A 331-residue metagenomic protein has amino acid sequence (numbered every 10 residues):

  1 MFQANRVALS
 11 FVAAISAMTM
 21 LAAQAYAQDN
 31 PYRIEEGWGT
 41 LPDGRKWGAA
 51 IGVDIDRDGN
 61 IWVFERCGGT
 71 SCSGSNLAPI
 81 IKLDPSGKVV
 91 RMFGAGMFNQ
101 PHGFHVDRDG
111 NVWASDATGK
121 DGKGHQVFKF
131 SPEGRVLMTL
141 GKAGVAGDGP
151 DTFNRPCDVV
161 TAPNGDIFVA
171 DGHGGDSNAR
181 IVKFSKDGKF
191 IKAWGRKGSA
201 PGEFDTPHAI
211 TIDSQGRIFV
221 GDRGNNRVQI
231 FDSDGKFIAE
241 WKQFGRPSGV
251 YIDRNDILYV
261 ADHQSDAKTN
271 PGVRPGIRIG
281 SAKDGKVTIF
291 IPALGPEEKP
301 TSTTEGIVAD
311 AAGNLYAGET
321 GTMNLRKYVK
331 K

Functional and structural regions predicted by a protein language model:
M1-R6: N-terminal secretory signal peptides that target proteins for export/translocation
A8-M20: Bacterial N-terminal signal peptides
A25-K331: Eukaryotic scaffold repeat domains enriched in small/polar residues
